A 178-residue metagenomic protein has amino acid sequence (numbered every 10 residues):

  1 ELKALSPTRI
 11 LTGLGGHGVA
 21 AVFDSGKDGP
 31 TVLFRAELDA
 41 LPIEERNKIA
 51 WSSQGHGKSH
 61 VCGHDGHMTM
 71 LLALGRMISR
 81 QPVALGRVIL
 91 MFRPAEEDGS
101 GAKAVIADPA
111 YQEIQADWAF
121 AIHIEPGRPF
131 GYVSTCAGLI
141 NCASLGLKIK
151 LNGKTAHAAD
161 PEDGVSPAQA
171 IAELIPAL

Functional and structural regions predicted by a protein language model:
E1-H60, T69-A84: Acidic/His- and Gly-rich active-site-bordering loop/insert found across diverse amide/peptide-bond hydrolases
V19, L41-I43, K48-S59, D65-G66 (+1 more regions): Histidine/acidic-residue-rich, glycine-tolerant segments that coordinate divalent metal ions
